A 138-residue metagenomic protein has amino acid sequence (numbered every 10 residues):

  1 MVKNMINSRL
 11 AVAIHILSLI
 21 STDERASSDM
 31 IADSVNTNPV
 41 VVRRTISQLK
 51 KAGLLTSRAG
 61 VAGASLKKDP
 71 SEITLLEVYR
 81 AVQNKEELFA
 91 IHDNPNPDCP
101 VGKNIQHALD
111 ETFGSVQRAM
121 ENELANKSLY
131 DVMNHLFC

Functional and structural regions predicted by a protein language model:
V12-E24: Short amphipathic alpha-helical interface segments
R25-I31: Short acidic, hydrophobic short linear motifs in intrinsically disordered regions
N36-T37: The short coil/loop that forms the "turn" connecting the two helices of the helix-turn-helix
V40: Key DNA-contact positions within bacterial/archaeal DNA-binding proteins
T45-A52: Basic amphipathic alpha-helical segments that dock to polyanions
A52-K67: Beta-hairpin "wing" of winged helix-turn-helix
P70-P95: Conserved segment of winged-helix/HTH DNA-binding domains
N94-C138: C-terminal regulatory/oligomerization modules of transcriptional regulators
